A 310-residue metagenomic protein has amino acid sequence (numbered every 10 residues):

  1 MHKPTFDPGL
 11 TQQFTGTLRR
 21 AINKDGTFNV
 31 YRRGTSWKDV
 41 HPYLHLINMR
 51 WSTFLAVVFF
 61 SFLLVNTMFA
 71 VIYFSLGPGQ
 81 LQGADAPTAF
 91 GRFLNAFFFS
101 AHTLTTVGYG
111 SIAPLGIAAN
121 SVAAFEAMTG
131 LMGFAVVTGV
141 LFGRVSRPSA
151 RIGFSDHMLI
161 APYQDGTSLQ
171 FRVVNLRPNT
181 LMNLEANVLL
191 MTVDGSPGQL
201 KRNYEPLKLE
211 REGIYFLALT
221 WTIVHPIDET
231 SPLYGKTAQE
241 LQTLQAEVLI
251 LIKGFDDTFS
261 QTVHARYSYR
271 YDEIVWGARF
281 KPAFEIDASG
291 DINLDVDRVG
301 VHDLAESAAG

Functional and structural regions predicted by a protein language model:
M1-N29: Short, non-transmembrane cytosolic segments of multipass membrane proteins
R32-L55, S111: Cytosolic juxtamembrane amphipathic/interface segments immediately preceding and feeding into a transmembrane helix
S61-F69, Y73, G130, F134 (+1 more regions): Alpha-helical transmembrane segments of multipass membrane proteins
V65-A96: Outer-pore turret/helix-boundary of cation channels
D85-R151: Pore domain of cation channels
V136-K201: Canonical alpha-helical transmembrane segment with a positive-inside/aromatic-interface signature
K201-Q242, D256-Q261: Extended, solvent-exposed segments with strong compositional bias
T258-G310: Acidic, serine/threonine- and proline-rich intrinsically disordered appendage/tail regions
